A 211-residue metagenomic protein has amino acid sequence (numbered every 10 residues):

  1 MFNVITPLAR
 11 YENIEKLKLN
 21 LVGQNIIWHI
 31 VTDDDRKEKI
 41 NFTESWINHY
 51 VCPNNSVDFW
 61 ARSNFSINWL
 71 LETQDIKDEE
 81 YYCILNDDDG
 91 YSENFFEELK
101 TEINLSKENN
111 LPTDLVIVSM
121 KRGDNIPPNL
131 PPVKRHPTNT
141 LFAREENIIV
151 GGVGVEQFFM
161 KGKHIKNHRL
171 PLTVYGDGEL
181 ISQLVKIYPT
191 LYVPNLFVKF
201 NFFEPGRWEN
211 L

Functional and structural regions predicted by a protein language model:
L8-Q24: Short, well-formed alpha-helical segments that are part of the catalytic scaffolds of diverse glycosyltransferases
K37-D78: Active-site-proximal specificity loops/subdomain of glycosyltransferases
E79-G90: Short beta-strand-to-loop acidic/aromatic patch adjacent to the donor-nucleotide binding site
N94-I117: Conserved donor-nucleotide/metal-binding helix-loop-beta segment in metal-dependent transferases, i.e., the alpha-helix
V116-P131: Short beta-strand-to-loop element that shapes/binds the nucleotide-sugar donor at the catalytic cleft/hinge
G123, E156, P194-L211: Active-site donor/metal-binding and catalytic loop motifs of nucleotide-sugar-dependent glycosylation enzymes
V174-L180: Acidic donor-binding loop at a coil-to-helix junction in glycosyltransferase catalytic cores that engages
S182-K199: Catalytic donor-sugar/metal-binding loop of nucleotide-sugar-dependent glycosyltransferases
